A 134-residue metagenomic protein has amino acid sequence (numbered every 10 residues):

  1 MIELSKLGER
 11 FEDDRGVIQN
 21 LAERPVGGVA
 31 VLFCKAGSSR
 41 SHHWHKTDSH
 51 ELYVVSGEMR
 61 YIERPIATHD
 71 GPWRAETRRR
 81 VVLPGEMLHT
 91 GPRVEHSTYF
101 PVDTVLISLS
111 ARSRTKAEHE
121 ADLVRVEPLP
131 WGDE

Functional and structural regions predicted by a protein language model:
M1-G28: A short, N-terminal "cap"/entry segment at the start of jelly-roll beta-barrel domains of the cupin/DSBH fold
E3-K6, G71, S97-E134: Double-stranded beta-helix
F11, A30-D48: Conserved short histidine dyad/triad with adjacent acidic residue
I18, H42, Y61-I62, L88-T90 (+2 more regions): Short beta-strand His + acidic residue motifs that chelate non-heme Fe in jelly-roll/DSBH and cupin folds
H43, S49-V54, R80, L88 (+1 more regions): His/acidic/aromatic-lined binding-pocket segments of jelly-roll/cupin-type domains and related regulatory beta-sandwich
T47-H69: Glycine- and acidic-residue-biased ligand/ion/polar-headgroup-sensing regions
V55-S56, P84, V102: A cytosolic small-molecule/anion-sensing beta-strand core signal
I66-P92: Short acidic-glycine-tyrosine-enriched beta hairpin
